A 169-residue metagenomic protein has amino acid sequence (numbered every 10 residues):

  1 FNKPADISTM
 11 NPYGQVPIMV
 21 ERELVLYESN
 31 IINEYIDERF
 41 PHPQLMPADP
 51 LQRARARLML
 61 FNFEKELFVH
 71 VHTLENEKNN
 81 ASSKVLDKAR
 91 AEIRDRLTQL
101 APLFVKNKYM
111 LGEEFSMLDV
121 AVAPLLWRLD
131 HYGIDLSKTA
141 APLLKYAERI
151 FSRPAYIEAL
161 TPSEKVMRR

Functional and structural regions predicted by a protein language model:
F1-R96, A101: GST-like domain detector, emphasizing the conserved glutathione-binding G-site in the N-terminal thioredoxin-like
I36, T139, R168: Glycine-rich, phosphate-binding/catalytic loops in enzymes
D37, L125-L126, L160: Active-site-flanking alpha-helical
L51, F63-P154: GST-like fold's C-terminal all-alpha helical module
Y146-R169: Long hydrophobic alpha-helical segments typical of transmembrane helices together with their membrane-interfacial
